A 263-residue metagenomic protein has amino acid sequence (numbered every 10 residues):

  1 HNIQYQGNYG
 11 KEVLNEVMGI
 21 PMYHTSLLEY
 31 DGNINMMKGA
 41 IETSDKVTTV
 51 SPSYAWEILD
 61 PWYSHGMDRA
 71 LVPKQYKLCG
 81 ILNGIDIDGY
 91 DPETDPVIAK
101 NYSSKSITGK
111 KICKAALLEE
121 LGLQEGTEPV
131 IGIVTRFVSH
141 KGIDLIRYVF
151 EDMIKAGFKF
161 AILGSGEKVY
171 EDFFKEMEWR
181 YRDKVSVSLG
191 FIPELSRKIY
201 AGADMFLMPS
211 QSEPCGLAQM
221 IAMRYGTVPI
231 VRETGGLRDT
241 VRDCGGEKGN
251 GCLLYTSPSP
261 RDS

Functional and structural regions predicted by a protein language model:
Y5, G19-E125: Donor nucleotide-sugar binding/catalytic pocket of nucleotide-sugar-dependent glycosyltransferases
D45, A201-E213: Acidic donor-binding loop of glycosyltransferase active sites
Q124-H140: Conserved donor-binding/catalytic core segment of Leloir-type glycosyltransferases
V138-E151: A conserved mid-protein helix/loop that constitutes part of the nucleotide-sugar donor-binding site
F160-K198: Nucleotide-activated donor-binding/catalytic signature segment of Leloir-type glycosyltransferases, i.e., the conserved
V228-R232, L237-R238: Short hydrophobic beta-strand element within catalytic cores of glycosyltransferases and related nucleotide-activated
Y255-D262: Conserved small/polar residues in nucleotide/adenosyl-binding loops
